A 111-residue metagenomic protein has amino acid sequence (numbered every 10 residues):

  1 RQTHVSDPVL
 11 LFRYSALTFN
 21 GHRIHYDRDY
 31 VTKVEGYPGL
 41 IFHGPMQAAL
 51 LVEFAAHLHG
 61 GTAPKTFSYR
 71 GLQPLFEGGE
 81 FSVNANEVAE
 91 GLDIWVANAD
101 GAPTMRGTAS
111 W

Functional and structural regions predicted by a protein language model:
R1-F42, A56: Catalytic strand-loop segment that frames the active site of acyl-thioester-processing enzymes
R1-S6, L75-G78, S82-W111: HotDog/MaoC-like acyl-thioester-processing domains
R28, G36, K65, R70 (+2 more regions): A residue-level detector for conformationally permissive "hinge/kink" positions
Y37, H43-E87: Hydrophobic beta-strand-centered segment that forms part of the acyl-chain substrate-binding groove
